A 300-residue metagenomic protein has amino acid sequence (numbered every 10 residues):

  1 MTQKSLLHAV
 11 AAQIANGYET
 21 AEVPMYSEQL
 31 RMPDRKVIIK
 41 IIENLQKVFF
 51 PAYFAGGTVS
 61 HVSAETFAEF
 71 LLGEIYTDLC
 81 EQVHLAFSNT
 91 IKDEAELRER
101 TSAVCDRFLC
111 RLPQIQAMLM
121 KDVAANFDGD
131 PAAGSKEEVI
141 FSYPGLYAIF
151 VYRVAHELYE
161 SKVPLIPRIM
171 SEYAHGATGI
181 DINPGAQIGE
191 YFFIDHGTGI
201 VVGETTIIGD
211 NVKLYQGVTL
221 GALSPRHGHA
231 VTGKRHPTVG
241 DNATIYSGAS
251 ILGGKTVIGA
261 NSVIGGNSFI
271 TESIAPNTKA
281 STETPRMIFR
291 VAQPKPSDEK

Functional and structural regions predicted by a protein language model:
M1-E172, P296-K300: Terminal amphipathic alpha-helical/low-complexity segments used for targeting or macromolecular assembly
G134-K136, R153, H175-A177, Y215 (+1 more regions): Residue-level signal for pocket-adjacent positions within structured domains
E160-E190: Short, conserved active-site entrance elements at the starts or edges of catalytic domains
T178, N183-P184, G189-E190, D195-E204 (+10 more regions): Left-handed beta-helix
G228, T232-K234: Extended hydrophobic/aromatic segments used for targeting, binding, or gating
A292-Q293: N-terminal cysteine/histidine-rich coordination modules
